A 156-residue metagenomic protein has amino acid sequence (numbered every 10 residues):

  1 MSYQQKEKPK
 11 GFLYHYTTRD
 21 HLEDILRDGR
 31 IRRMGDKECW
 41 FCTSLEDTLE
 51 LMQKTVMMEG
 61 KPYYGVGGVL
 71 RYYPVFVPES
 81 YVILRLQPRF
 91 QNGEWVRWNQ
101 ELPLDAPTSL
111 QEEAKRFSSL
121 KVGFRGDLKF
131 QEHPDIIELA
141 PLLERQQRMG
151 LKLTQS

Functional and structural regions predicted by a protein language model:
M1-C42, M52-V56: ADP-ribose/NAD+-binding catalytic cleft of ART/PARP-like enzymes
R19, L45-T48, R89-G93: Short, charged/polar surface micro-motifs in flexible loops or helix N-caps
W40-F41, L45-G68: Structured alpha/beta reader/binder surfaces that contact nucleic acids or chromatin modification marks
E59-S156: Active-site and NAD+-binding cores of ADP-ribose-processing enzymes
